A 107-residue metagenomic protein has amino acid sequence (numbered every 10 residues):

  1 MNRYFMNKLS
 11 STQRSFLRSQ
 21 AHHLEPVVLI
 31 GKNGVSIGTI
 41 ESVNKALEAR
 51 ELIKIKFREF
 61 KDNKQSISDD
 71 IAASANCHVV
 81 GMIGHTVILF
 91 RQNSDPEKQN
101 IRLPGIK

Functional and structural regions predicted by a protein language model:
N2-K107: Positively charged, polar, low-complexity stretches
